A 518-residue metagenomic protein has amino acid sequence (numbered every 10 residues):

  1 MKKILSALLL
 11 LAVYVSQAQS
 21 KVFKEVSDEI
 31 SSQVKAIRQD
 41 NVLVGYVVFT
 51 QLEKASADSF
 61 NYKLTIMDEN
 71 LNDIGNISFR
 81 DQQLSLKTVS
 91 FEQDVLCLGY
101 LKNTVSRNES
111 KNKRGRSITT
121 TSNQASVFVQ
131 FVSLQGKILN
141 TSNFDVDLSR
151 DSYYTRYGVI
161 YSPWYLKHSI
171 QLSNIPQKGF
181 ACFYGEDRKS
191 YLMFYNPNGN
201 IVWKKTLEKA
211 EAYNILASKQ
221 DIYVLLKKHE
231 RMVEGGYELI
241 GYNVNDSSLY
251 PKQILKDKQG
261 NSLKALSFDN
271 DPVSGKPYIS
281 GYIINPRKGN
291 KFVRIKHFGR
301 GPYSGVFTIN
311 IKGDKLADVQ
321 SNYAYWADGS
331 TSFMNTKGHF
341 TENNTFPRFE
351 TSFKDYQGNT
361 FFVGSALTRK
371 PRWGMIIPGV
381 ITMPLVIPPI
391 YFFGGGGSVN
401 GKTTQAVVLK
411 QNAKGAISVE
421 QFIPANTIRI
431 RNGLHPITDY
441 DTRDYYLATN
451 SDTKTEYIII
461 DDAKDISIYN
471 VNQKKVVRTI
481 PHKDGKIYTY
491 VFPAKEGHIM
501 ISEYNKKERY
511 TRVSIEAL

Functional and structural regions predicted by a protein language model:
M1-F23, L518: Bacterial Sec-dependent N-terminal signal peptides
K21-D28, D73-S78, N140-S142, T155-Y161 (+3 more regions): A short beta-strand motif characteristic of beta-propeller blades
I30-R38, D81-S90, S149-Q171, K209-K219 (+5 more regions): Repeated scaffold domains used in trafficking and secretory/extracellular systems, primarily beta-propellers
K35-N41, Y46-Y154: Post-signal peptide N-terminal segment of secreted/secretory-pathway proteins
V42-A57, D94-T119, Q171, P176-G185 (+5 more regions): Short beta-strand elements that form the blades of beta-propeller/WD-repeat-like and other beta-sheet-rich scaffold
N61-E69, S122-Q135, L192-P197, G236-S247 (+3 more regions): Beta-propeller blade signature
I254-L266, Q320-N344, Q421-Y445, K474-G497: Conserved blade-ending motifs and adjacent loop-strand segments that build the rim/top face of beta-propeller domains
V306, T351, T360-T368, G397-V407 (+1 more regions): Loop/turn-rich, solvent-exposed surfaces of beta-rich toroidal or solenoidal domains
